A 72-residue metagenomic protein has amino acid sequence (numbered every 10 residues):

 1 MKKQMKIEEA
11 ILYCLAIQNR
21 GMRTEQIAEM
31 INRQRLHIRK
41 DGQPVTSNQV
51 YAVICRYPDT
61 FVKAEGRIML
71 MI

Functional and structural regions predicted by a protein language model:
M1-E8, E25, M30-I72: Charged low-complexity interaction tracts in eukaryotic proteins
L15-R20: Short helix-capping/hinge SLiMs at alpha-helix to coil transitions
